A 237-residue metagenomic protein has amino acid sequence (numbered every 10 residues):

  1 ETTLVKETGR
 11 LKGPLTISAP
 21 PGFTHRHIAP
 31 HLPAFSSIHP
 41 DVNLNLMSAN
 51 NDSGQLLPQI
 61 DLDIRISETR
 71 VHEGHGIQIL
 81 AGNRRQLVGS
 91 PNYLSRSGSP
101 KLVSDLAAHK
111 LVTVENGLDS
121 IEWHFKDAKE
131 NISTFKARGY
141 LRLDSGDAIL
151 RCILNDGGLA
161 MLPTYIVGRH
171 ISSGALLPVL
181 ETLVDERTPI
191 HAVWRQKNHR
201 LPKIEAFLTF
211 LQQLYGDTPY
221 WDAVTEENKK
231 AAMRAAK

Functional and structural regions predicted by a protein language model:
E1-T8, T218-W221: Alpha-helical linker/hinge and terminal dimerization helices associated with HTH transcriptional regulators
K12-H72, E226-K230: Central regulatory/effector-binding core of bacterial HTH transcription factors
T16-S18, D63, V112, A160 (+1 more regions): Short, well-ordered beta-strand segments
S37, D41, G168-R169, S173 (+1 more regions): C-terminal effector-binding regulatory domain of bacterial HTH transcription factors
I38, M47-L143: Acidic, Gly/Pro-rich loop/turn segments at junctions of secondary structure
S67, P91, T164-Y165, L183: Short secondary-structure boundary segments
Q78, S104, L150-R151, E205: Alpha-helical segments flanking ligand/cofactor-binding loops in enzyme cores
S133-P178, D185, W221: Hydrophobic hinge/microswitch elements
